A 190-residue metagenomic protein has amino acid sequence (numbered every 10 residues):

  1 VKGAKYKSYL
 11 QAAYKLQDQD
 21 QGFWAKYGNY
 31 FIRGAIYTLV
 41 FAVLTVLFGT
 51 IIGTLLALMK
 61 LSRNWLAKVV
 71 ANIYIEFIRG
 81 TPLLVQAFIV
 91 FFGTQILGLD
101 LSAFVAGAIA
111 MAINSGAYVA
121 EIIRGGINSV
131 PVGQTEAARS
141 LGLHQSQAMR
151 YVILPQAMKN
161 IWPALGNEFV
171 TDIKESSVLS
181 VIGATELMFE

Functional and structural regions predicted by a protein language model:
V1-E190: Transmembrane alpha-helices and adjacent helix-loop boundaries
